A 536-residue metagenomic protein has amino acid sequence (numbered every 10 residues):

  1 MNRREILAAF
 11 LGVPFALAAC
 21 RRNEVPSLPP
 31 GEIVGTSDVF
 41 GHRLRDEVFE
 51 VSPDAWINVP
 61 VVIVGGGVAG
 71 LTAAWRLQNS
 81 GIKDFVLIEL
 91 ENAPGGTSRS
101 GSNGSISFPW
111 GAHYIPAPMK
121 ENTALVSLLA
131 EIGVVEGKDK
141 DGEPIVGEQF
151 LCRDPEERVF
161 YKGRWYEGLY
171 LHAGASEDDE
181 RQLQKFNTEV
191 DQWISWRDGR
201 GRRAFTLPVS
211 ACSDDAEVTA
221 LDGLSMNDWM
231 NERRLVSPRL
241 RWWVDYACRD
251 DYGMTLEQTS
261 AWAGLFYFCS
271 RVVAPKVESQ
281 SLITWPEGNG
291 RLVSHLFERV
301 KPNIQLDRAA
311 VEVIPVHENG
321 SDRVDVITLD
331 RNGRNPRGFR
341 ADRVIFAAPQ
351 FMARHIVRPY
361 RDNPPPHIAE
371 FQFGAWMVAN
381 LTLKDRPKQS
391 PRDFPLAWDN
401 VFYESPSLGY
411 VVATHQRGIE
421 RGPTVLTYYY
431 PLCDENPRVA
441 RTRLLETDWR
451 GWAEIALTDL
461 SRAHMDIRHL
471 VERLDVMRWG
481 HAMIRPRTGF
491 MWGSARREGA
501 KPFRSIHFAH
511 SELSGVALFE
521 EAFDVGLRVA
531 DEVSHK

Functional and structural regions predicted by a protein language model:
N2-P60, N79: Extreme N-terminal leader/targeting segments of oxidoreductases
R22-E50, K162, G168-G174, K388-K536: Conserved flavin/dinucleotide-binding core of flavoenzymes
G65-G67: Glycine-rich Rossmann-fold phosphate-binding loop(s) that bind the pyrophosphate of adenine dinucleotide cofactors
G70: N-terminal Rossmann-fold NAD(P) dinucleotide-binding loop
Q78-G101: Glycine-rich FAD pyrophosphate-binding loop
S105-W193: Dinucleotide-binding Rossmann-like beta1-alpha1 core, especially the glycine-rich loop that anchors the ADP
D198-E312, V316-R323: Active-site/ligand-binding neighborhood in enzyme catalytic cores
P302, L306-L426, A463: Mid-domain catalytic core of redox enzymes that form a hydrophobic substrate pocket/lid adjacent to a catalytic redox
